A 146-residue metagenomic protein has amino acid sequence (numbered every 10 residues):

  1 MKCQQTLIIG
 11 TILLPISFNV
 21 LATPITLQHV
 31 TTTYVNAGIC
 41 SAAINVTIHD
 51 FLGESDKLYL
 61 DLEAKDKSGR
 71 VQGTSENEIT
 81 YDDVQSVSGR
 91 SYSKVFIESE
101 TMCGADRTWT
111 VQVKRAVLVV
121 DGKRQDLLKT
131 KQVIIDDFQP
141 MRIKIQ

Functional and structural regions predicted by a protein language model:
M1-I8: Bacterial N-terminal signal peptides that target proteins for export
V20-P24: Boundary at the C-terminal end of the N-terminal hydrophobic targeting segment
I25-K67: Short, surface-exposed binding/anchoring microloops in extracellular/periplasmic proteins
D56-K57, G69-Y81: Short beta-strand and strand-turn-strand segments in soluble, beta-rich domains
D66-R70, D121-G122: Solvent-exposed strand-loop boundary residues in beta-sheet-rich modules
S75-K123: Short, solvent-exposed, Trp/other aromatic-anchored flexible loops in extracytoplasmic proteins
G122-Q146: Short beta-strand elements
